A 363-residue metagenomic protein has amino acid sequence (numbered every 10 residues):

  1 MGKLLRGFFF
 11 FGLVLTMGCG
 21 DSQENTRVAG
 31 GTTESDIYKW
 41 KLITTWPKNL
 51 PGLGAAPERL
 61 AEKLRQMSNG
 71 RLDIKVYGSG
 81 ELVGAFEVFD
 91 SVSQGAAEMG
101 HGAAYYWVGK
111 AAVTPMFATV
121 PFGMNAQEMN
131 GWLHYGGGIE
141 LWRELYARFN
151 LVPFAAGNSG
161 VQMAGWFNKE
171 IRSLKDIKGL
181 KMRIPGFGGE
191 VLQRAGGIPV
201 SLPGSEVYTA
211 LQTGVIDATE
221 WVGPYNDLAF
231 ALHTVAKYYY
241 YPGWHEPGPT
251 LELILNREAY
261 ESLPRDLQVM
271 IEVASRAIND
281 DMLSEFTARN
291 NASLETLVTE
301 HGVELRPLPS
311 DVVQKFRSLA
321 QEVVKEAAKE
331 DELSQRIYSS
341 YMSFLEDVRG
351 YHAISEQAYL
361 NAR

Functional and structural regions predicted by a protein language model:
M1-R6: Positively charged n-region of N-terminal signal peptides that target proteins for export
G7-T16: Bacterial N-terminal signal peptides
C19-M129, E144-R363: N-terminal secretory/targeting leader peptides
W132-E144: Signature of the catalytic double-stranded beta-helix
